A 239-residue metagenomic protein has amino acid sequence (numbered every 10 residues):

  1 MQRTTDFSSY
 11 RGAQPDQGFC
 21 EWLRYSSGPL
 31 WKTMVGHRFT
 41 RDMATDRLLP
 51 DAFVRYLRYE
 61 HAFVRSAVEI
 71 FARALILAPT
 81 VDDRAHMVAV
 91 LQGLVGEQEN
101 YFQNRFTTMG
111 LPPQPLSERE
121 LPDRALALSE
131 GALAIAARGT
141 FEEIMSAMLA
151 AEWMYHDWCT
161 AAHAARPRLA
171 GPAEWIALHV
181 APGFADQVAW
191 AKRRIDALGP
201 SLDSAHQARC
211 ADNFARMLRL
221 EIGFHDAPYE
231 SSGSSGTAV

Functional and structural regions predicted by a protein language model:
M1-E21, G233-V239: Basic/polar N-terminal segments that are highly enriched at the extreme N-terminus, encompassing both cleavable
Q2-R3, A208-V239: Acidic, carboxylate-rich catalytic segments that either coordinate divalent cations
T4-F7, R11, R24-L49, A67 (+1 more regions): Short alpha-helical hairpin
R11, D82-D186, A215, R219: Active-site-proximal alpha-helical scaffolds that flank and shape metal-associated catalytic sites
G18-F19, G131-A134, D226, G233: Hydrophobic alpha-helical segments
G28-T33, R47-L77, G93-E97, S146-H156 (+1 more regions): Alpha-helical bundle segments that constitute or directly flank the non-heme di-iron/ferroxidase center
F71-A78, M109, A136-G139, C159-R166 (+4 more regions): Secondary-structure edge/capping motif, primarily at the C-terminal ends of alpha-helices and the immediately following
F184-A215: Long amphipathic all-alpha helical oligomerization modules
